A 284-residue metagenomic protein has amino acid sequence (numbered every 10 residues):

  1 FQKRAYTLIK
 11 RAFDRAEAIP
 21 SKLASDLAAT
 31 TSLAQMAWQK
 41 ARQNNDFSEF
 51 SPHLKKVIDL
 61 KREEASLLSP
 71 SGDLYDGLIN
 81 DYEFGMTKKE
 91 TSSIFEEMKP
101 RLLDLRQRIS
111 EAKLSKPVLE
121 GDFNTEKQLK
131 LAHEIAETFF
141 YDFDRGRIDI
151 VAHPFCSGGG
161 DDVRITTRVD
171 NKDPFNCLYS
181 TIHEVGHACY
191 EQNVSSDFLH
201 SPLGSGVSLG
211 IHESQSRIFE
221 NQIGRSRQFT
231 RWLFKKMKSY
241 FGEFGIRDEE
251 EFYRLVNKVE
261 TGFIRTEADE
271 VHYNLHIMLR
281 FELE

Functional and structural regions predicted by a protein language model:
F1-K22, A28, A37: N-terminal accessory alpha/beta regions
I9-R11, E111, D161, N193-H200 (+2 more regions): Short acidic (Asp/Glu) and glycine-rich catalytic loops that position anionic groups and cofactors
L27-P174: Contiguous, non-catalytic segments that form substrate-binding/exosite surfaces or channel walls
S69, V169, N176-S196, E213-E220 (+1 more regions): Active-site recognition of the HExxH zinc-binding catalytic motif
E83, L103, Q107-S110, L114 (+5 more regions): Hydrophobic/aromatic-lined pockets within catalytic cores
E97-P100, C189-T230: Catalytic or ion-translocation cores adjacent to nucleophile or general acid/base/metal-coordination motifs in diverse
K113-V118, V163-N171, S195-P202, F263-A268 (+1 more regions): Glycine- and acidic
R225-E284: Long, amphipathic alpha-helical stalk/connector segments used for oligomerization, subunit docking, or mechanical
